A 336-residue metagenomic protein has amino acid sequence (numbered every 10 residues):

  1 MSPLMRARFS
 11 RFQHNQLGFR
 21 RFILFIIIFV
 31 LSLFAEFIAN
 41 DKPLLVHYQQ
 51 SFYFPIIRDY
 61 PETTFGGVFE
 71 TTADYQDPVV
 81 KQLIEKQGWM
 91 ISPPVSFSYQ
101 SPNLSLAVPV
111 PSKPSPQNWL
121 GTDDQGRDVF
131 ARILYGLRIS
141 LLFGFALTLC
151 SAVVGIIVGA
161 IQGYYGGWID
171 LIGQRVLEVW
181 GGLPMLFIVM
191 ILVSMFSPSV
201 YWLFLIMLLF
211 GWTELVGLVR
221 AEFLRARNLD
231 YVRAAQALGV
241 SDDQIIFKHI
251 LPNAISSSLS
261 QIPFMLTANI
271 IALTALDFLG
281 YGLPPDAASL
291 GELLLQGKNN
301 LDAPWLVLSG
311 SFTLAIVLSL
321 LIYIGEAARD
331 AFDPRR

Functional and structural regions predicted by a protein language model:
M1-A152, I156, A160-I161, D286 (+3 more regions): Gly/Trp-centered helix-boundary motif
T122-R336: Alpha-helical transmembrane segments of integral membrane proteins, especially multi-pass inner/plasma-membrane
